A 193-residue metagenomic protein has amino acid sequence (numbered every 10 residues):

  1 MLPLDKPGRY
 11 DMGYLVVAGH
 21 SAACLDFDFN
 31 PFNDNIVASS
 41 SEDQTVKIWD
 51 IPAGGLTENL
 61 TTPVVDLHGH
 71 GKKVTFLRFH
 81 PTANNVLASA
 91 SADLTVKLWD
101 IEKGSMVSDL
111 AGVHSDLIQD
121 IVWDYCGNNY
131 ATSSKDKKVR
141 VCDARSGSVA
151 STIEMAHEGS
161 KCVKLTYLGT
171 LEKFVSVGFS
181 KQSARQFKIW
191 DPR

Functional and structural regions predicted by a protein language model:
M1-V17, I51-T57: Beta-propeller domains
P3, D11-M12, E42, T62 (+3 more regions): Generic detector of short, locally flexible boundary/turn motifs and exposed helical patches
P3-L4, P31, P81, G169: Short, low-complexity Ser/Thr-rich regulatory SLiMs
R9, L15, G19, N59 (+3 more regions): Generic, low-specificity signal for short hydrophobic/alpha-helical stretches with a mild N-terminal bias, encompassing
Y10-L15, T57, T62-V65, V107-D109 (+1 more regions): A structural motif specific to WD40 beta-propellers
A22-D100: A generic tandem-repeat structural signature
D66-R193: WD40 beta-propeller repeat blades
